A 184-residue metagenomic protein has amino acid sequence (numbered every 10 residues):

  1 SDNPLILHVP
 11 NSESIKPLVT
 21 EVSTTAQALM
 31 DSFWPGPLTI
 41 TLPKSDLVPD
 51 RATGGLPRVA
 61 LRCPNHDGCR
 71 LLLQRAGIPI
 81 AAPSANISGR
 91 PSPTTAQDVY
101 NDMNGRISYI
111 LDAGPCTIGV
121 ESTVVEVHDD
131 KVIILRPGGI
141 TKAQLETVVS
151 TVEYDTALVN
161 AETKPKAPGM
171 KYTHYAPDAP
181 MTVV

Functional and structural regions predicted by a protein language model:
S1-V184: Active-site-adjacent structural elements in enzyme catalytic cores
